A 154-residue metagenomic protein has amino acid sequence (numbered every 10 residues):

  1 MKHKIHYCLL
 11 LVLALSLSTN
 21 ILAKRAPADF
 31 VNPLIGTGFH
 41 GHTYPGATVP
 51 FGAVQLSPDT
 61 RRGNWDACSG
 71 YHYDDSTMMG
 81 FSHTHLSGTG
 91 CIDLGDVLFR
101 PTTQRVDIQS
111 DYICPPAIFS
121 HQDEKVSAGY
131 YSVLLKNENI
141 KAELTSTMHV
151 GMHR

Functional and structural regions predicted by a protein language model:
M1-L9: Bacterial N-terminal signal peptides that target proteins for export
H3, A23-K24: Short, intrinsically disordered low-complexity segments
L10-L11, I21-L22: Cleavable N-terminal signal peptides
K24-R154: Accessory carbohydrate-recognition regions in carbohydrate-active enzymes
